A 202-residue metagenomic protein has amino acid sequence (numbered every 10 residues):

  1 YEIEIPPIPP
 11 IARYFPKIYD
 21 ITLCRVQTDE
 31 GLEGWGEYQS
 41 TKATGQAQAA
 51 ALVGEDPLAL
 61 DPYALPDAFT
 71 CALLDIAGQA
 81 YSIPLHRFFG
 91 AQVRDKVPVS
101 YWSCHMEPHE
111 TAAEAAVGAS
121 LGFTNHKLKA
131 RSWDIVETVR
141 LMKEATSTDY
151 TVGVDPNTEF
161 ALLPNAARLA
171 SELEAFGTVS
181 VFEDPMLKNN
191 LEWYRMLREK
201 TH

Functional and structural regions predicted by a protein language model:
Y1-R25: Short, Gly/Pro- and small/polar-rich lid/capping loops
E2, E37-A43, S103-M106: Glycine-rich phosphate/pyrophosphate-binding beta-alpha loops
R25-P84: Metal- or metallocofactor-binding catalytic centers and their adjacent structured scaffolds across diverse enzyme
E30, Y81-H105, S147: N-terminal small/glycine-rich loop or linker at the start of catalytic domains across soluble metabolic enzymes
G34-G36, V97-C104, T124-L128, Y150-P156 (+1 more regions): Hydrophobic faces of well-ordered beta-strands that scaffold small-molecule active sites in alpha/beta enzyme cores
Q92, K96-R131, K143: Glycine-rich active-site/cofactor-binding loop and its immediate structural neighborhood
W133-H202: Catalytic core of soluble alpha/beta enzymes
